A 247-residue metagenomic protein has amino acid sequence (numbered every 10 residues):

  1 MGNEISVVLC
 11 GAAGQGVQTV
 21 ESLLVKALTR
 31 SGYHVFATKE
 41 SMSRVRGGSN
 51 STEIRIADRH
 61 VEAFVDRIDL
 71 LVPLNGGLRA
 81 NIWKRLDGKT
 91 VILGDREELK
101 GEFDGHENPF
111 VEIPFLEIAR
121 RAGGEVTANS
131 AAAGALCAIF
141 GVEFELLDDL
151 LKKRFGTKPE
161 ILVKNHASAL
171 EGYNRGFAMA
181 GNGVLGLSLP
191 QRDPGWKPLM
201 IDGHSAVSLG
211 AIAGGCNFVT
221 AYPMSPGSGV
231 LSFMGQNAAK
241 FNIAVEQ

Functional and structural regions predicted by a protein language model:
M1-G214, F218: Active-site cofactor/cluster-binding pocket
R46-S51, L231-A239: Active-site-proximal loop->helix
V207, A211, G215-M234, F241-Q247: Extended, hydrophobic alpha-helical segments in both membrane/secreted and soluble proteins
